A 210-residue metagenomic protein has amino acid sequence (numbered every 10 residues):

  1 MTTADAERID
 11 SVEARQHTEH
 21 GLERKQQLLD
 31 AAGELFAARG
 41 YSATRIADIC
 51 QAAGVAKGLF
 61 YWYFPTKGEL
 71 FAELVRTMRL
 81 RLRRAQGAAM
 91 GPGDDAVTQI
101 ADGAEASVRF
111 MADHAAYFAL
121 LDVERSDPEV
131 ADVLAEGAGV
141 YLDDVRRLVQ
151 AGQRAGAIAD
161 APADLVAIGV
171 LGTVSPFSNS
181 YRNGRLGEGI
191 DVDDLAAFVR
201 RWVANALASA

Functional and structural regions predicted by a protein language model:
M1-V12, R109-F110, L142-R154, T173 (+1 more regions): C-terminal peripheral helix-coil segments that are non-catalytic and often amphipathic
Q27, L35-E69, E73: Helix-turn-helix
A38-S42, G93, H114, A155: Short coil/turn segments at alpha/beta junctions that flank glycine-rich nucleotide-binding fingerprints
E73, R84-A115, V166-V170, A196: Hydrophobic alpha-helical connector segments
L80-G87, D113, E129-A155, D164-I168 (+1 more regions): Amphipathic alpha-helical packing segments from all-alpha helical-bundle domains
M111-V130, N179-N183: Amphipathic alpha-helical segments used for helix-helix packing
F118-D122, V133, A161, G189: Short, hydrophobic secondary-structure boundary micro-motifs
